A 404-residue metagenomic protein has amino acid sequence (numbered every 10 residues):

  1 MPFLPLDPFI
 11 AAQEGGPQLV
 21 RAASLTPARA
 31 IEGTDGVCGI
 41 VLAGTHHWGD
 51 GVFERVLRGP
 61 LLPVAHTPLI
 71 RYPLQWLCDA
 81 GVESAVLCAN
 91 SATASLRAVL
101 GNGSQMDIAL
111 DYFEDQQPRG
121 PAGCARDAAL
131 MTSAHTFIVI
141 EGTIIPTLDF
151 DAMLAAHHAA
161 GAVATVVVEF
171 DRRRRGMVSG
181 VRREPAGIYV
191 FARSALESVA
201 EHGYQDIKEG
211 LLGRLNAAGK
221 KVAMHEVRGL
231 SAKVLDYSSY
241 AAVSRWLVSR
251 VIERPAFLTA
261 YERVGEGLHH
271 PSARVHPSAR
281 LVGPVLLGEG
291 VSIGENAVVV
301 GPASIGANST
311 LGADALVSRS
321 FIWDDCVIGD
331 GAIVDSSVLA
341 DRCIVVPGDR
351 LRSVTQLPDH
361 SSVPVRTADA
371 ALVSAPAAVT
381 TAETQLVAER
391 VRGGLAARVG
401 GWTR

Functional and structural regions predicted by a protein language model:
P2-L96, I108-L110: N-terminal glycine-rich phosphate-binding loop and ensuing alpha1 helix
L42, V64, C88, D115 (+2 more regions): Generic beta-sheet signal
L69-P73, G123-D127, L211: Well-ordered alpha-helical segments embedded in enzymatic catalytic cores
L87, A94-M177: Conserved beta-loop-beta/alpha segment of the NTase-like Rossmann-fold superfamily that binds/positions NTPs
F137-I138, I145-P146, D151-H158, T165 (+1 more regions): Catalytic-core segments of class I nucleotidyltransferases/pyrophosphorylases that form NMP-activated intermediates
A217-N308, L316: Extended, small-residue-rich solenoid/repeat segments and analogous flexible loops that form exposed scaffolds
G267, S272-A279, V285, V291-A297 (+11 more regions): A structural motif detector for beta-strand N-caps
I333, D341-R404: C-terminal segments of enzyme domains that contribute to small-molecule binding surfaces
